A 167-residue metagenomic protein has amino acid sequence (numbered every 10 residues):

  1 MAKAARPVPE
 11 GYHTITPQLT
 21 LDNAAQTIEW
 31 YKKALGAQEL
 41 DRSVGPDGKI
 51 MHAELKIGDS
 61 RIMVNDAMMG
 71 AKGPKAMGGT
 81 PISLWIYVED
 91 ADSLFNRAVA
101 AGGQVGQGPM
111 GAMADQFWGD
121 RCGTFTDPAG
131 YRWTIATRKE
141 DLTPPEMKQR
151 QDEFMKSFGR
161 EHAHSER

Functional and structural regions predicted by a protein language model:
A2-Q18, D22, I28-T126, I135-R167: Vicinal oxygen chelate
A129: C-terminal catalytic core of tyrosine-transesterase DNA break-rejoin enzymes
